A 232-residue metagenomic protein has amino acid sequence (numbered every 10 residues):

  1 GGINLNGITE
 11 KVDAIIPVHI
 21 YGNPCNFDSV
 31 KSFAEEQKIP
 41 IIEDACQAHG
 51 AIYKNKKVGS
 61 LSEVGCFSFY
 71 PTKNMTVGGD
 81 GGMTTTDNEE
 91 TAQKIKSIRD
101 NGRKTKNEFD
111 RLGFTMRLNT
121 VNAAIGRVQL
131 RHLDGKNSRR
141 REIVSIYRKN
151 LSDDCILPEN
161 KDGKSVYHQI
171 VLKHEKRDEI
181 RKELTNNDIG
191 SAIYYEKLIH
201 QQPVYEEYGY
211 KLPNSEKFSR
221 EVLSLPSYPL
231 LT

Functional and structural regions predicted by a protein language model:
G1-V77, M83-T85: Active-site phosphate-binding strand-loop segment of PLP-dependent enzymes
G2-G7, A14-V18, N23, F27-S29 (+3 more regions): PLP-dependent aminotransferase class I/II
G79-D80, R127: Amphipathic alpha-helical segments within well-ordered protein domains
